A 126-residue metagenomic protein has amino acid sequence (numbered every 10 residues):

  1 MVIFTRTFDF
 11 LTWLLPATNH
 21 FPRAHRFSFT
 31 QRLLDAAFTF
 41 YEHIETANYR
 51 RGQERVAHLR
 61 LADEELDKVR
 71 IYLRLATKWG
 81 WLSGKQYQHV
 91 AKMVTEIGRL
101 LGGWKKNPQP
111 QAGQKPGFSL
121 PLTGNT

Functional and structural regions predicted by a protein language model:
M1-T126: Amphipathic alpha-helical assembly/interaction segments
